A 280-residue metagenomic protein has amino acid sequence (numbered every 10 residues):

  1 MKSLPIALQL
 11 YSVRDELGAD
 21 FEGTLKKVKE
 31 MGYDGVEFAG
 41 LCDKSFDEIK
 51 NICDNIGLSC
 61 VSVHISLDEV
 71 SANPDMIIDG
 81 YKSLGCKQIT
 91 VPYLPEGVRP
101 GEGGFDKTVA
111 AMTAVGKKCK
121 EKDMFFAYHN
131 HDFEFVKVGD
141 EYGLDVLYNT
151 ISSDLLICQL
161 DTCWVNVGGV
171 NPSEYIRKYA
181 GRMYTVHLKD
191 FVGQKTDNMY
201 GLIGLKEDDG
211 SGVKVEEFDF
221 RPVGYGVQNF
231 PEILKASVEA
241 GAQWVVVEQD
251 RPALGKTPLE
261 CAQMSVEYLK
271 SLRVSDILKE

Functional and structural regions predicted by a protein language model:
M1-Q88, I157, K235, Q263-E280: N-terminal pre-domain/capping segments
L10-V13, Y33, H64, Y128-H129 (+3 more regions): Tryptophan-centric aromatic hotspots in well-structured domains and transmembrane helices
R14-A19, G35-E48, I65-N73, E96-P100 (+5 more regions): Acidic-and-aromatic substrate-binding clefts and catalytic sites of carbohydrate-active enzymes
E37, S62, T90, A127 (+3 more regions): Conserved beta-strand positions in the central sheet of alpha/beta enzyme cores
L67-C158, K178, L259: Active-site acidic/histidine proton-transfer and metal-coordination neighborhood in alpha/beta enzyme cores
E121-V227: Acidic/histidine-rich catalytic cores of soluble enzymes
Y225-V238: A short, acidic, amphipathic alpha-helical segment used as a generic capping/interface helix at domain edges
A242-S271: C-terminal/domain-terminus segments
